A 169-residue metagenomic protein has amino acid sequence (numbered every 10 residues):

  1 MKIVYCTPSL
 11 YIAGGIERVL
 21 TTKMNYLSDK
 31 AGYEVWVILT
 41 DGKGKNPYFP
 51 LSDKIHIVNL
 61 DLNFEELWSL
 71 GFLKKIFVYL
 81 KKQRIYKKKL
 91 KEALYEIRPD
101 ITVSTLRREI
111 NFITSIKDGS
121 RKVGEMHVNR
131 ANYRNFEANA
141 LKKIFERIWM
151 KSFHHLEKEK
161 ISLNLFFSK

Functional and structural regions predicted by a protein language model:
K2, E34-W36, R121, K151: Residues at the starts of beta-strands that form the adenosine-phosphate
Y5-A13, Y26, K30-F77: N-terminal strand-loop element at the rim of the active site of nucleotide-sugar-dependent glycosyltransferases
G14-T22: A conserved mid-protein helix/loop that constitutes part of the nucleotide-sugar donor-binding site
I38, L60, E125-H127, H155: Generic beta-sheet signal
S69-I101: An amphipathic, basic-hydrophobic alpha-helix
Y86, S104-E109, M126: Short His-centered aromatic/hydrophobic patch
R107, N111-T114, M150-K169: A short, active-site helix/loop in glycosyltransferases that binds the activated sugar's phosphate group
I110-N111, S120-K142, I148-K151, K158: A short, histidine- and acid-enriched strand-loop-helix "catalytic/donor-clamping" loop that lines the nucleotide-sugar
